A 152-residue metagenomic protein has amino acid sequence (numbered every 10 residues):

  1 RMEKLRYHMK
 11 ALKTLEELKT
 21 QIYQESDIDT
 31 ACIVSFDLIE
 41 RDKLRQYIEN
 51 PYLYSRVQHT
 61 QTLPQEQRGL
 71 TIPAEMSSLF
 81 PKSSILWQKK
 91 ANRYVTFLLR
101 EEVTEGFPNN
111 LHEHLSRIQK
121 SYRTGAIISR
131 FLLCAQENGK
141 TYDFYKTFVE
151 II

Functional and structural regions predicted by a protein language model:
R1-I152: A solvent-exposed interaction/effector surface
